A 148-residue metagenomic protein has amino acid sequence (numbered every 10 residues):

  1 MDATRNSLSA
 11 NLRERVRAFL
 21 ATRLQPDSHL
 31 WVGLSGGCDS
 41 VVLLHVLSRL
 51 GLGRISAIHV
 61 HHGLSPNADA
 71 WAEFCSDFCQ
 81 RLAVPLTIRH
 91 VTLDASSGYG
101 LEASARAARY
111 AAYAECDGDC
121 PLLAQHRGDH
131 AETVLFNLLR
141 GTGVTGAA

Functional and structural regions predicted by a protein language model:
D2-A148: Core alpha/beta nucleotide-donor-binding catalytic domains of modification enzymes
